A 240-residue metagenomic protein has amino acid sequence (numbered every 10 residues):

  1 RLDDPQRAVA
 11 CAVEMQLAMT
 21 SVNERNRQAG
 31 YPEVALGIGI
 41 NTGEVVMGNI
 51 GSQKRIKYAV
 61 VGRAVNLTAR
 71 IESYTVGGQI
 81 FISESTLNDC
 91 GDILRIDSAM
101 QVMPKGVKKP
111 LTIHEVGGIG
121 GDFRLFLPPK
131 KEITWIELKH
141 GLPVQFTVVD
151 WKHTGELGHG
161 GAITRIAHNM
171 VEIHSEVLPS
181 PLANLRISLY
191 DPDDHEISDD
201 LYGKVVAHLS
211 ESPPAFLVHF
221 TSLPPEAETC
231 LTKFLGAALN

Functional and structural regions predicted by a protein language model:
R1-I38, T42, R63-A64, T68-V76 (+1 more regions): Alpha-helical scaffold within the catalytic cores of cyclic-nucleotide enzymes
P32-G48, D199-A207: A short glycine-enriched loop-to-beta-strand structural element that forms part of the catalytic core of nucleotide
S73, R165, V205-L209, S222: A residue-level detector for short acidic-glycine micro-motifs
G77-V149: Cytosolic regulatory/linker segments at or just downstream of nucleotide-handling modules in signal-transduction
R124, P128-T134, S212-N240: C-terminal output/interaction extensions
V148-L182, R186-L189, A215-L217: Short strand-loop-strand
G155-G158, P192-Y202: Short coil-to-beta-strand transition motifs
